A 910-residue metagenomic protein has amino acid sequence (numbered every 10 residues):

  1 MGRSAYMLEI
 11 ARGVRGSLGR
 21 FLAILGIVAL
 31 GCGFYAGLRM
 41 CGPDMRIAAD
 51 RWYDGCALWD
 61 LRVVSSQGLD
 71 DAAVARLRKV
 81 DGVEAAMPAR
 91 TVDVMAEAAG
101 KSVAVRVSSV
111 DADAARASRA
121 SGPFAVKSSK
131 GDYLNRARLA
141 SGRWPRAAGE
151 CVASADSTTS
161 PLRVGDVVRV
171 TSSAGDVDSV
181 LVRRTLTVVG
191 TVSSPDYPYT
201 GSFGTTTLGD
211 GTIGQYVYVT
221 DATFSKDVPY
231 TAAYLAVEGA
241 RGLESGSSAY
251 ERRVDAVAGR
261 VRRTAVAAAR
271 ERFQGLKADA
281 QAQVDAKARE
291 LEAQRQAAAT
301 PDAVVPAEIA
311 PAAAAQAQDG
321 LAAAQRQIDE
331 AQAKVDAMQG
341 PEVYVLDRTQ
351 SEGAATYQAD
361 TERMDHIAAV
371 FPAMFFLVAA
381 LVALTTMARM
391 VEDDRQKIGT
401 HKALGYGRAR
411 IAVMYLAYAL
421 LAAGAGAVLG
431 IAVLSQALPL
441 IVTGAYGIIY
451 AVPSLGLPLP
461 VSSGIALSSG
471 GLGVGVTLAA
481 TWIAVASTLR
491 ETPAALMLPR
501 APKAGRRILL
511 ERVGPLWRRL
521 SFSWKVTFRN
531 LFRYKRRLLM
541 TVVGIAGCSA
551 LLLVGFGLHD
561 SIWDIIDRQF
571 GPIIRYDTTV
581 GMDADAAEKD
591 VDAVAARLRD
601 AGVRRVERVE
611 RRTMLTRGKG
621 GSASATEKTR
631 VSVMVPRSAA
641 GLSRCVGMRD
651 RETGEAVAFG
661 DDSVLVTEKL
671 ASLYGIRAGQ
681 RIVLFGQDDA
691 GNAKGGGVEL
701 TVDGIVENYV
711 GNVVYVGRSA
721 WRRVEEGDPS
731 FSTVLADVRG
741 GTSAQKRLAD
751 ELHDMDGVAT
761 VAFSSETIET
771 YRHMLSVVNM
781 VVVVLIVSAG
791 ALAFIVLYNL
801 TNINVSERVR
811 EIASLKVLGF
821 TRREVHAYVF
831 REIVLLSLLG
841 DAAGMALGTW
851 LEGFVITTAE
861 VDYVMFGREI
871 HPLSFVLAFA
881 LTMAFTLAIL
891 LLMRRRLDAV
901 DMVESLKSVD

Functional and structural regions predicted by a protein language model:
M1-G33, L416, L420, R506-G547 (+6 more regions): N-terminal Sec/SRP start-transfer signal
G2-L377, R389, R408, I448 (+4 more regions): Membrane transport/envelope proteins' first extracytoplasmic loop
S4, L489-I508, R895-D910: Short cytosolic juxtamembrane segments of multi-pass membrane proteins
E9, G13-G19, L381-L420, N779 (+1 more regions): Interfacial "coupling" helices/loops that link adjacent transmembrane helices in transporter permeases
S17-D44, C56, D60, Q67 (+5 more regions): Short, strongly hydrophobic transmembrane alpha-helices
A380, L384-R389, D394-Q396, L420-V452 (+4 more regions): Small-residue-rich transmembrane alpha-helices
F522-D661, E668-K669, Q680, V777: Juxtamembrane segments of multi-pass membrane proteins
S732-V734, D750-T857, V861-L892, S905-V909: C-terminal transmembrane helical bundles of large multi-pass transporters and their helix-start/helix-kink determinants
